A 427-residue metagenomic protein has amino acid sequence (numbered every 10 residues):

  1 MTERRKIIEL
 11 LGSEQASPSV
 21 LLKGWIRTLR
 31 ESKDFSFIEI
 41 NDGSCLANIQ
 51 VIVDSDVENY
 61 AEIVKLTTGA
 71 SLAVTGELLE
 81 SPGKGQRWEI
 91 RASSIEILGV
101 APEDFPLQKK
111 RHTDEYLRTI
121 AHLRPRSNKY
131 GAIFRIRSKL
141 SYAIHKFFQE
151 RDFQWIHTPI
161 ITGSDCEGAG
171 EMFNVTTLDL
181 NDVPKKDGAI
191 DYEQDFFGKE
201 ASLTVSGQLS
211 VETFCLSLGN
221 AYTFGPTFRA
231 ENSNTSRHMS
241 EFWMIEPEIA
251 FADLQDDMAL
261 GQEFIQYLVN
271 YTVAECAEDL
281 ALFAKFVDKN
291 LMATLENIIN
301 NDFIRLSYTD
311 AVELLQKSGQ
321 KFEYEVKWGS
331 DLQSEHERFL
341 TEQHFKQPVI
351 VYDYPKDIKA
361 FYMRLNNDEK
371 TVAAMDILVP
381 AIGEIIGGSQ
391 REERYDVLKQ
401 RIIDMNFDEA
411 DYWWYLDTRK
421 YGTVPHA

Functional and structural regions predicted by a protein language model:
T2-A250, G422-T423: Class II aminoacyl-tRNA synthetase-like tRNA-binding/catalytic domains
N59, C276-L280: Residue-level recognition of alpha-helix termini/interfacial anchor residues
A143-R151, F264-E275: Generic non-transmembrane alpha-helical segments
I156, V273-A277, F322-V326: Acidic/polar loop patches that form or flank catalytic/metal-binding clefts of enzymes that bind anionic ligands
I161, E171-Y267, A281-A427: A translation/RNA-centric and nucleic-acid-associated enzymatic feature enriched in Class II aminoacyl-tRNA synthetases
